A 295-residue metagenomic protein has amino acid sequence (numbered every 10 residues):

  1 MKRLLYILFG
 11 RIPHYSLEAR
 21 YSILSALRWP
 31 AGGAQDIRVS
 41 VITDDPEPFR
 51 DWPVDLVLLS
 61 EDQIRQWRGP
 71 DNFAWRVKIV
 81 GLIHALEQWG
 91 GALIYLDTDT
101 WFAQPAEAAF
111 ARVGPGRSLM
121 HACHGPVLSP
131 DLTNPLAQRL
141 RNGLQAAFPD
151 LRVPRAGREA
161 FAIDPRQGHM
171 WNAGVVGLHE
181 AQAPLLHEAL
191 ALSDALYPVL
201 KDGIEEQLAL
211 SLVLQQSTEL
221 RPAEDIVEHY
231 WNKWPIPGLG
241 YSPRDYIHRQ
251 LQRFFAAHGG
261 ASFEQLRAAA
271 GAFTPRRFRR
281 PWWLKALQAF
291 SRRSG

Functional and structural regions predicted by a protein language model:
M1-G295: Glycosyltransferase catalytic domains, chiefly GT-A lineage
